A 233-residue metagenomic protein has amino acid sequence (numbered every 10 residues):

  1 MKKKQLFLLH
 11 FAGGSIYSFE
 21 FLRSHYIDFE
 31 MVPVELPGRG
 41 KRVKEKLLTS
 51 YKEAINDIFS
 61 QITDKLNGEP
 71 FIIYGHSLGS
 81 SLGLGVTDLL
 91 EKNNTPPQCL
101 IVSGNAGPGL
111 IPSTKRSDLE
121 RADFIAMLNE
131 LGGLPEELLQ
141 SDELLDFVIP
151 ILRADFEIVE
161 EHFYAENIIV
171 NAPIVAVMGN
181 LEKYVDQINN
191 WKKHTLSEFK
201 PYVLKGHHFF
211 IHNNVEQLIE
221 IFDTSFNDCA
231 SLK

Functional and structural regions predicted by a protein language model:
M1-K233: Non-catalytic, mobile gating and regulatory segments of ester bond hydrolases
